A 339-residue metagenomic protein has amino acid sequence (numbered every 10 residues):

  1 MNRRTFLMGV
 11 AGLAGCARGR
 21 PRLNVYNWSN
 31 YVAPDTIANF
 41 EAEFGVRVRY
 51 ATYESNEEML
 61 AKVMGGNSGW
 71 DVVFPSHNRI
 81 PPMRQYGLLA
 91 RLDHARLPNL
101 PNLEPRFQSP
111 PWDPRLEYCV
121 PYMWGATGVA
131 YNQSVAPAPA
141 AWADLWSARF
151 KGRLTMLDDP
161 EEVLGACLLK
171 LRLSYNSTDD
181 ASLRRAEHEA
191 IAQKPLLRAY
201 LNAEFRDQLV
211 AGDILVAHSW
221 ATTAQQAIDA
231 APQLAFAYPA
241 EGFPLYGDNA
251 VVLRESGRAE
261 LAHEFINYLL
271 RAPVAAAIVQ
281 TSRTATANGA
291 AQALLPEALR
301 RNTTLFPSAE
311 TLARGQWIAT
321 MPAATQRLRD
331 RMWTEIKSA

Functional and structural regions predicted by a protein language model:
M1-G12: N-terminal secretory signal peptides and thylakoid transit peptides that target proteins across membranes
G19-P82: Early extracytoplasmic/lumenal segment of secretory-pathway proteins
G69, F74-D213: Extracytoplasmic ligand-binding site segments that recognize negatively charged/polar headgroups
R79-R84, V210, V216-Q233: A ligand-binding cleft/hinge motif common to bilobed small-molecule-binding domains
R84-R91, D113-L116, Q226-Y238, N302: Ligand-binding "clamshell"
G125, L183-A192, R198, A230-R254: Periplasmic-binding protein-like
G128-V135, L169-K170, Y246-L261, I266 (+1 more regions): A bilobed periplasmic-binding-protein/Venus flytrap-type ligand-binding module shared by bacterial periplasmic
L253-A313: Mature extracytoplasmic/periplasmic domains
